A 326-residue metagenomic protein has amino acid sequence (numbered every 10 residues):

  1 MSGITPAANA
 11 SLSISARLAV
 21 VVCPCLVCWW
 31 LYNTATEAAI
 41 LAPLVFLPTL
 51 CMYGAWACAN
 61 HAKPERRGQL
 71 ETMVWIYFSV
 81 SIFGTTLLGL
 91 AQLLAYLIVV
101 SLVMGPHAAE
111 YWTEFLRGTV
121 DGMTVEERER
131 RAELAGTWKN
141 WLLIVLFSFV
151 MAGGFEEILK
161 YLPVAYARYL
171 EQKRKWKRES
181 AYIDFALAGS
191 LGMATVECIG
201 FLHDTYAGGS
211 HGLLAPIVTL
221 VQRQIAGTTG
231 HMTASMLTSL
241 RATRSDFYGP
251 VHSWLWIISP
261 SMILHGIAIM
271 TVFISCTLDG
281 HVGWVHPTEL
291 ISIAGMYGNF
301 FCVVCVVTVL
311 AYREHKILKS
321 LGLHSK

Functional and structural regions predicted by a protein language model:
M1-K326: Hydrophobic alpha-helical segments at protein termini of multi-pass membrane proteins
